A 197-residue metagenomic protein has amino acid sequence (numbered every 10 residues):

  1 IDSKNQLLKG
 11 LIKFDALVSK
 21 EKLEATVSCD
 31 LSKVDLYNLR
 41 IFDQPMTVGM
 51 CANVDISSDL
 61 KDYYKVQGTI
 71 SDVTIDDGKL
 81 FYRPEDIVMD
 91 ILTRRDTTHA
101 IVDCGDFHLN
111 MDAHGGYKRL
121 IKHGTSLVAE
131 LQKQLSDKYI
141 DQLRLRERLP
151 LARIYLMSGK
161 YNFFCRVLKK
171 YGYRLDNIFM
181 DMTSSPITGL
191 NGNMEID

Functional and structural regions predicted by a protein language model:
I1-D197: Interface amphipathic segments
